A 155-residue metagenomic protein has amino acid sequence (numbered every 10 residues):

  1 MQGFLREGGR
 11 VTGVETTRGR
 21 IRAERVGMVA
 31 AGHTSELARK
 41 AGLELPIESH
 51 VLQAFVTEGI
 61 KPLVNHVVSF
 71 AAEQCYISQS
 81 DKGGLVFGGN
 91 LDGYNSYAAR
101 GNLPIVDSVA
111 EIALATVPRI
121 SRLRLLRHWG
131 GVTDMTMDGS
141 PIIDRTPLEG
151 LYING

Functional and structural regions predicted by a protein language model:
M1-T12: A conserved short coil-to-beta-strand element within the FAD-binding core of flavoproteins
Q2, S35, Y152: Nucleotide phosphate-binding site architecture
R10, V14, R22, H33 (+3 more regions): General structural feature for long, well-ordered alpha-helical segments within catalytic domains of soluble enzymes
T12, V51-Q53, P141: Short beta-strand micro-motifs in enzyme catalytic cores
T16, R20-N65: Central helical "cap/lid" subdomain
E44, G59-G150: Active-site lid/adjacent beta-loop-alpha segment flanking the redox-cofactor pocket in flavoenzymes
G155: Active-site-proximal helix/loop microenvironment of the serine DD-peptidase/beta-lactamase transpeptidase fold
